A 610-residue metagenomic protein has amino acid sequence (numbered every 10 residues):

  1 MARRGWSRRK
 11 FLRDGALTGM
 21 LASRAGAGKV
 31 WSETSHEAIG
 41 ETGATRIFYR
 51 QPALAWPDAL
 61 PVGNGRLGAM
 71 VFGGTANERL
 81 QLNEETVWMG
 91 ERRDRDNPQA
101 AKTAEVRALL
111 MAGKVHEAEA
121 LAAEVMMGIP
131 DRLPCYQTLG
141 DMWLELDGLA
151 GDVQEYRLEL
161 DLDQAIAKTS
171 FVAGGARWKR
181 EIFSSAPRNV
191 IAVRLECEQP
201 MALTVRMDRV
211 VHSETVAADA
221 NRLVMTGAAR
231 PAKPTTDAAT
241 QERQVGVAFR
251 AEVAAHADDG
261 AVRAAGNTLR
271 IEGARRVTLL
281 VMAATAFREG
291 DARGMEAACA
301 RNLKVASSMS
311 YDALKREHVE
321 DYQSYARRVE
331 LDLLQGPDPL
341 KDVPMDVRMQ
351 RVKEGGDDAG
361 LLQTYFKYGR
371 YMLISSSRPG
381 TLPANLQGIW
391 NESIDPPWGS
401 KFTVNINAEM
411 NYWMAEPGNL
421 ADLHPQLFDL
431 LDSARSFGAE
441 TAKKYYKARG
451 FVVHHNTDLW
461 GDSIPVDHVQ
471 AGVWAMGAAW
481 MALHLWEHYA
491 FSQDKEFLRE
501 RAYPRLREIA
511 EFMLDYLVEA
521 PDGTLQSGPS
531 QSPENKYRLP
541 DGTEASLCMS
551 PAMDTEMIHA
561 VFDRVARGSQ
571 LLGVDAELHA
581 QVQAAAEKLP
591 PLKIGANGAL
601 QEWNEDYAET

Functional and structural regions predicted by a protein language model:
A2-R4, K10-S32: N-terminal export signals
G5, A359, A475, A552-T555: Short, solvent-exposed loop/helix junctions and linker helices that flank or host conserved functional motifs
W31-Q470, M476, E487-Y489, R507-A510 (+3 more regions): Aromatic-residue-lined binding/catalytic grooves and analogous aromatic/hydrophobic interfacial grooves in multimeric
D494-K495: Short loop-to-helix capping motifs
L498-A502: Membrane-interfacial loop-to-helix junctions in multi-pass inner-membrane proteins
E508-G568: Acidic/histidine-rich catalytic neighborhood
